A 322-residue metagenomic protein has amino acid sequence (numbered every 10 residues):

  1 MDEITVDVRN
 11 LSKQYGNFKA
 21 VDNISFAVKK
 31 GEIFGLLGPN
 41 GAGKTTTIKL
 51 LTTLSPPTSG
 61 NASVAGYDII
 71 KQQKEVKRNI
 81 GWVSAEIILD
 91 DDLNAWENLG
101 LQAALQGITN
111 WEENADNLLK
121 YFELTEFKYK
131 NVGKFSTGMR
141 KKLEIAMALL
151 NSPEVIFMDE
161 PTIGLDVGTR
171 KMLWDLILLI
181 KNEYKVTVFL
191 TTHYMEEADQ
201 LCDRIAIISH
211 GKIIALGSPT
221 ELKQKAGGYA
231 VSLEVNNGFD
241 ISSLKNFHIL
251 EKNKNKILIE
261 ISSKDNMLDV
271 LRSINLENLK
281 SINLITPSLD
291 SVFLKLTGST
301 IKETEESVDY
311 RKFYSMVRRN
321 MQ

Functional and structural regions predicted by a protein language model:
M1-S12, S299-Q322: ABC-family P-loop ATPase nucleotide-binding domain
E3-V6, K13-S209, A215: ABC transporter nucleotide-binding domains
Q72, A148, K225, V292 (+1 more regions): Residues that scaffold the ATP/ADP-binding catalytic core of kinase and kinase-like folds
N79, L101, N114, K225 (+2 more regions): Generic alpha-helical secondary-structure signal
R140, D240, I285, S307-M316: Short, basic, helix/turn surface patches
D175-S262: ABC transporter nucleotide-binding domain
G228-E303: Short, charged/small-residue-rich alpha-helical element at the C-terminal edge of ABC transporter nucleotide-binding
